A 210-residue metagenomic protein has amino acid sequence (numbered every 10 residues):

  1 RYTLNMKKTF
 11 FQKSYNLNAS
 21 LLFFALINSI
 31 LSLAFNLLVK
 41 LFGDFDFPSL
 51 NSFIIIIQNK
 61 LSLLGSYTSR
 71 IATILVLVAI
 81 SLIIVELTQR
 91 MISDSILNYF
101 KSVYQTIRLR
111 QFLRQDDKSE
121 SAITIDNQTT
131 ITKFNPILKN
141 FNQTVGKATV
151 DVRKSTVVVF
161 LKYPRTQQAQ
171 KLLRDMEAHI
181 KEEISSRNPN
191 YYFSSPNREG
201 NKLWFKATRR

Functional and structural regions predicted by a protein language model:
R1-S102: N-terminal alpha-helical membrane-insertion module
Y2, M6-K7, S93-R108, G146 (+3 more regions): Generic structural motif recognizing short loop/turn segments at the entrances and edges of beta-strands
T3, T9, T68, T73 (+9 more regions): Residue-identity detector for threonine
L4, K13, L17, T106 (+4 more regions): Intrinsically disordered, low-complexity regions enriched in small/polar residues
A34, L38, Q111, I123 (+2 more regions): Short amphipathic alpha-helical patches
N59, L63, Y67, I71 (+6 more regions): Amphipathic, alpha-helical segments enriched in basic
I83-T144: Canonical alpha-helical transmembrane segment with a positive-inside/aromatic-interface signature
K139-R210: Terminal membrane-proximal soluble interaction domains of membrane-associated proteins
